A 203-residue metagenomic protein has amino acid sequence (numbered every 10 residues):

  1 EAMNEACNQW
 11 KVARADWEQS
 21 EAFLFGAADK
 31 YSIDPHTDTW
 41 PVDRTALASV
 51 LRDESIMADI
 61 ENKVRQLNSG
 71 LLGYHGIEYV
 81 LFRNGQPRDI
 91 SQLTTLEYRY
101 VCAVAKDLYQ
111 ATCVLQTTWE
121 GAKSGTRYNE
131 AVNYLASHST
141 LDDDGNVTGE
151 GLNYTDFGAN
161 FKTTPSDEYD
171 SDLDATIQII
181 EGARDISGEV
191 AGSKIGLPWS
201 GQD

Functional and structural regions predicted by a protein language model:
E1-D203: Mature extracytoplasmic or organellar-lumen-exposed domains after removal of signal/transit peptides
